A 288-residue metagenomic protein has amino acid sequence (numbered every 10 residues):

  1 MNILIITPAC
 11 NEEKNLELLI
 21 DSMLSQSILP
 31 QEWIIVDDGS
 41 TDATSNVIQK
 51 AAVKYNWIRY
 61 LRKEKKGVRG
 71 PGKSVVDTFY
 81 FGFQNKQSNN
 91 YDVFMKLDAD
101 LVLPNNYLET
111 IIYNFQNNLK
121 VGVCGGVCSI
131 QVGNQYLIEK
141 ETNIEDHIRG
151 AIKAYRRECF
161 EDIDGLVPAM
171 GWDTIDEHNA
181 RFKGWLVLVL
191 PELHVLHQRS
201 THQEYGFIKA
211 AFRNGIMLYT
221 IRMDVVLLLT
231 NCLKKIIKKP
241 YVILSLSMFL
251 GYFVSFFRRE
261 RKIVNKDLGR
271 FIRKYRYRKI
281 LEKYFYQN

Functional and structural regions predicted by a protein language model:
E12-S25: Short, well-formed alpha-helical segments that are part of the catalytic scaffolds of diverse glycosyltransferases
S22-G67: Acidic donor-binding segment of Leloir-type glycosyltransferases
G67, V102-I138: Conserved donor NDP-sugar-binding/catalytic core segment of glycosyltransferases
V76-V93: Active-site nucleotide-sugar/metal-binding loop of Leloir-type enzymes
N90-V102: Short beta-strand-to-loop acidic/aromatic patch adjacent to the donor-nucleotide binding site
R149-D164: Conserved nucleotide-sugar donor-binding and metal-coordinating catalytic region shared by glycosyltransferases
C159-D162, A169-S200: A short, conserved alpha-helix in the catalytic core of glycosyltransferases
K209-N288: Non-catalytic, C-terminal membrane-associated alpha-helical segments of glycosyltransferases
